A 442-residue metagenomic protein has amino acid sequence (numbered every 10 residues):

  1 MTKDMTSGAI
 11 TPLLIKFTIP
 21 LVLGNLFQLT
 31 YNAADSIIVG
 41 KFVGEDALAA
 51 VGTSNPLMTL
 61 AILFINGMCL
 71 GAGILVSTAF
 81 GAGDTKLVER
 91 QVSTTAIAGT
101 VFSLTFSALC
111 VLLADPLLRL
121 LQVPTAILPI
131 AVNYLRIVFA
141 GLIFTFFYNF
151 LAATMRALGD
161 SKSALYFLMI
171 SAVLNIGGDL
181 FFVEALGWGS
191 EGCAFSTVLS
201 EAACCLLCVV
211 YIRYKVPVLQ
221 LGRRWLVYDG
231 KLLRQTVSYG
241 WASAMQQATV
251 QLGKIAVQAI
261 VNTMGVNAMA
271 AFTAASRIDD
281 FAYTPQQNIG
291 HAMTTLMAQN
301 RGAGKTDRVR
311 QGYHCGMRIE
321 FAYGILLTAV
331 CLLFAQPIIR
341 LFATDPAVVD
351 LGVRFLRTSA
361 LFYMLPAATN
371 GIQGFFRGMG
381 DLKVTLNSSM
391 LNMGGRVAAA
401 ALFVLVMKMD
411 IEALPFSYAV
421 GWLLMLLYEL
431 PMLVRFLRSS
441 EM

Functional and structural regions predicted by a protein language model:
M1-T18, V76-G141, A185-W241, M297-F362 (+1 more regions): Short alpha-helical transmembrane segments in multi-pass integral membrane proteins
S7, T11-T30, A34, L57-F64 (+7 more regions): Residue-level signal for short hydrophobic patches within transmembrane helices of multi-pass membrane transporters
K16-D35, I137, Y148, S171 (+4 more regions): Transmembrane helical elements of multi-pass membrane transporters/channels
L26, T30-A49, L118-T125, F181-W188 (+6 more regions): Helix-terminus/linker motif at the lipid-water interface of multi-pass membrane proteins
V39-T59, T125-I130, S190-C193, L232-Y239 (+6 more regions): Interfacial/gating helices of multi-pass transporter permease domains
L48-A108, T145-A164, A271-A335, P366-G380 (+1 more regions): Small-residue-rich hydrophobic transmembrane alpha-helices
L60-L63, N175-D179, C204-V209, F281-T284 (+3 more regions): Hydrophobic transmembrane alpha-helices of multi-pass small-molecule transporters
C69, I137-R156, A164-A172, C193-C208 (+4 more regions): Short runs within selected transmembrane alpha-helices of multi-pass transporters and secretion channels
